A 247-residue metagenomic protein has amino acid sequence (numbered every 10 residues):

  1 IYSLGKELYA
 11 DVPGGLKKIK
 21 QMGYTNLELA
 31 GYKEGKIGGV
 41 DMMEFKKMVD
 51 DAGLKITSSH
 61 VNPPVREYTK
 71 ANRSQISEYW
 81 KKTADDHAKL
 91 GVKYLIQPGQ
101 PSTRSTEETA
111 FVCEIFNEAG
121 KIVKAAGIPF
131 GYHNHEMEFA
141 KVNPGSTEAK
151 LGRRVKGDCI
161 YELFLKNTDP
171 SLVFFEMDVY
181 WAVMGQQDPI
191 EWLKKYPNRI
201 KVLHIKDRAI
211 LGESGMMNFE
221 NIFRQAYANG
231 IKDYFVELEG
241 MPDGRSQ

Functional and structural regions predicted by a protein language model:
I1-K93: N-terminal pre-domain/capping segments
I1-S3, L8-G23, G91, D158-M177 (+1 more regions): Histidine-acidic metal/acid-base catalytic patches
L4-A10, L29-D41, P63-S77, P101-A110 (+4 more regions): Acidic-and-aromatic substrate-binding clefts and catalytic sites of carbohydrate-active enzymes
N26, T69-F174: Active-site acidic/histidine proton-transfer and metal-coordination neighborhood in alpha/beta enzyme cores
E28, S58-H60, I96, G131 (+3 more regions): Conserved beta-strand positions in the central sheet of alpha/beta enzyme cores
I37-S59, E107-E108, V112, F116-A119 (+2 more regions): Short acidic, glycine/proline-enriched helix-loop-strand junctions
D41-D50, T83-A88, N117-K121, D188-K195 (+1 more regions): Short amphipathic alpha-helices and their capping/turn segments at secondary-structure boundaries
F45-K47, Q75-I76, C113-E114, E148-K150 (+4 more regions): Short, hinge-like loop/turn segments at secondary-structure boundaries
